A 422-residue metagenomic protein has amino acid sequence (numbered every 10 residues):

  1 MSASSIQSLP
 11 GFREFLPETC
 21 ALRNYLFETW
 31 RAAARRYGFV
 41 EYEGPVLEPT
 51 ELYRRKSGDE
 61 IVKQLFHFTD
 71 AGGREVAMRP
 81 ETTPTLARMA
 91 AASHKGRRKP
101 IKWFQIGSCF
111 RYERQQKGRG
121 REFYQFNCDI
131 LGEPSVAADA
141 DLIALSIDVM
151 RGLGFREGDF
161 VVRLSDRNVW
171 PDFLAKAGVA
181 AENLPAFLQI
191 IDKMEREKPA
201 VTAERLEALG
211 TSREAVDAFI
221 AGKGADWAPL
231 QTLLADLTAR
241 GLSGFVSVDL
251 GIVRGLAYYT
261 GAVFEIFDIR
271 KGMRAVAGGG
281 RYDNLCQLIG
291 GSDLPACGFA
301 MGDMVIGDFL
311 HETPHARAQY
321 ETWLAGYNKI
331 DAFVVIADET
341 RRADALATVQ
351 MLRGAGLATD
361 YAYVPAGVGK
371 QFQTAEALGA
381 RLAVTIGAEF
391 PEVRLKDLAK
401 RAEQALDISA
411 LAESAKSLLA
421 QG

Functional and structural regions predicted by a protein language model:
M1-C20: Auxiliary tRNA-acceptor-end handling modules of aminoacyl-tRNA synthetases
C20-Y37, E48-E51, G72, T83-K95 (+2 more regions): Positively charged, Gly/Ser-enriched RNA/tRNA-binding surfaces
G38-E43: Amphipathic alpha-helical blocks
V46-V76: Polyanion/phosphate-binding surface patch
K63-G72, G178-A200, D268: Acidic, His- and aromatic-enriched active-site or binding-groove loops in soluble protein domains that engage sugars
G120-F126, L164-D172: Short, conserved phosphate-binding/catalytic loop or strand-edge motifs used in phosphoryl-/nucleotidyl-transfer
E157-N168, F187-I190, S247-V253: Short, surface-exposed recognition loops or helix-turn segments adjacent to catalytic cores
